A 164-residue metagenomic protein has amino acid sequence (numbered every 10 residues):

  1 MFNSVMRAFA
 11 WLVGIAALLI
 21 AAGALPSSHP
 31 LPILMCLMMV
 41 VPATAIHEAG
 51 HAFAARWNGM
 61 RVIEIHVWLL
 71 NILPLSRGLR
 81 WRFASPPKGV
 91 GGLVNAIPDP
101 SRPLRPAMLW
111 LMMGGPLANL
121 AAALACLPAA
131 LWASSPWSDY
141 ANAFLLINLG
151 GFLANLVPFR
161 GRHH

Functional and structural regions predicted by a protein language model:
M1-M35, S85: Topogenic membrane-insertion module of multi-pass membrane proteins
I20, A45, P128-L131: Solvent-exposed, well-ordered amphipathic alpha-helical segments that flank/support binding or catalytic loops
L25, F53-R61, I65, P128-P136 (+1 more regions): Membrane-interface elements of multi-pass transporters and channels
S28-I46, W137-L153: Membrane-embedded alpha-helical segments that form the functional core of polytopic membrane enzymes, especially those
I33-P100: Small-residue-rich helix-interface/hinge motifs
S101-H164: Hydrophobic transmembrane alpha-helical segments that form the core helix bundle of multi-pass membrane enzymes
